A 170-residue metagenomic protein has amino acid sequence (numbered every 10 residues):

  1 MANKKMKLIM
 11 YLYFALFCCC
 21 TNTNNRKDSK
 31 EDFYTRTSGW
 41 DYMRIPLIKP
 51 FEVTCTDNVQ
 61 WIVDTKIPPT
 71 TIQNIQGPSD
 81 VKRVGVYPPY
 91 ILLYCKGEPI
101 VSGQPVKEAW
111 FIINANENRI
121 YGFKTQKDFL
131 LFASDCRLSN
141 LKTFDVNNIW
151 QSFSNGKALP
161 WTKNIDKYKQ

Functional and structural regions predicted by a protein language model:
M1-N3: Short, Lys/Arg-rich N-terminal segment immediately upstream of the first membrane anchor
K5-Y13: Sec-dependent signal peptide recognition, specifically the positively charged N-region followed immediately by
F17-C19: C-terminal motif of bacterial Sec signal peptides marking the signal peptidase cleavage site
T21-R83, K163-D166, Q170: N-terminal export/targeting and maturation segments
T21-T23, E98, S139: General secretory precursor processing signal
V63-E117: Mature extracytoplasmic domains of secretory-pathway proteins
R119-Q170: C-terminal partner/receptor-binding element of secreted or periplasmic proteins
